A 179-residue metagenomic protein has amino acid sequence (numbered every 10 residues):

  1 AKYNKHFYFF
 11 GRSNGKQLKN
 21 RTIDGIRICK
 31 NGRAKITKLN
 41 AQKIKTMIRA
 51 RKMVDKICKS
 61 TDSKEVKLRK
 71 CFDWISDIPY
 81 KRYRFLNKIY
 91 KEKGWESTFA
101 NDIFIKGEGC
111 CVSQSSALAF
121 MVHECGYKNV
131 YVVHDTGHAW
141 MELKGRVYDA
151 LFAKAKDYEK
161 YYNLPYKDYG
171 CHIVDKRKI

Functional and structural regions predicted by a protein language model:
A1-K45, V133-T136, W140-G145, L164-H172: Extracellular adhesion/carbohydrate-binding repeat motifs centered on closely spaced tryptophans
K2, F104-G107: Short, compositionally biased leader-like segments
K16-Q17, K81-N87, C125, N129 (+1 more regions): Substrate-binding/catalytic groove segments of enzymes that remodel or degrade extracellular structural polymers
Q42-I103: Secondary-structure boundary elements
T61, E108, E159: Flexible, glycine- and charge-enriched loops at secondary-structure boundaries
K67-C71, I75, G107-V122: Active-site nucleophilic cysteine motif
S113-H172: Hydrophobic/aromatic-rich core segments of domains that either
K178-I179: Short, solvent-exposed mixed-charge patches
